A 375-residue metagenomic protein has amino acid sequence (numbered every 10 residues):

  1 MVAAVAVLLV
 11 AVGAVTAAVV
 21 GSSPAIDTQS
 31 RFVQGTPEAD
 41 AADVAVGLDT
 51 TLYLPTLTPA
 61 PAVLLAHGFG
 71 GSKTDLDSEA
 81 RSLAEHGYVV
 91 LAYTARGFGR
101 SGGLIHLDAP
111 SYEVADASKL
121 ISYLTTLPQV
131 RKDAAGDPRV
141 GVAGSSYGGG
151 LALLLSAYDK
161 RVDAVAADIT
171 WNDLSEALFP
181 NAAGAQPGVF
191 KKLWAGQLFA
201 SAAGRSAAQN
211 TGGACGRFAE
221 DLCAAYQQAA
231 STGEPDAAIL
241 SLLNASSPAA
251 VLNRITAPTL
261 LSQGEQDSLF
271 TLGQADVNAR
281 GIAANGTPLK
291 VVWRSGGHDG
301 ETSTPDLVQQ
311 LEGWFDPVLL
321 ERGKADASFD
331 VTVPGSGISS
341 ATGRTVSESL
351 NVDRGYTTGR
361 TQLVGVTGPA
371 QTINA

Functional and structural regions predicted by a protein language model:
A18-T58: N-terminal cap/lid segment of alpha/beta-hydrolase-fold proteins
T58-A60, L65-G102, L269-T271: Short substrate-entry loop that stabilizes the transition state in hydrolases
H106-Y112, K119-S146: Gly/Ser-rich "nucleophile elbow"/oxyanion-hole loop immediately N-terminal to the catalytic nucleophile in hydrolases
V114, L154-R254, R322-S328, P334-G335 (+1 more regions): Accessory cap/linker subdomain of secreted extracellular hydrolases
G144-L154, L269: Glycine-rich nucleophile elbow surrounding the catalytic serine of serine-hydrolase chemistry
I255, L261-Q263, D267: Short beta-strand/loop motif that positions the catalytic acidic residue of the alpha/beta-hydrolase fold
A257, T271-G281: Short alpha-helix in the alpha/beta-hydrolase fold that links the catalytic acid
A283-A375: Alpha/beta-hydrolase-fold serine-hydrolase catalytic core, especially in secreted/extracellular enzymes
